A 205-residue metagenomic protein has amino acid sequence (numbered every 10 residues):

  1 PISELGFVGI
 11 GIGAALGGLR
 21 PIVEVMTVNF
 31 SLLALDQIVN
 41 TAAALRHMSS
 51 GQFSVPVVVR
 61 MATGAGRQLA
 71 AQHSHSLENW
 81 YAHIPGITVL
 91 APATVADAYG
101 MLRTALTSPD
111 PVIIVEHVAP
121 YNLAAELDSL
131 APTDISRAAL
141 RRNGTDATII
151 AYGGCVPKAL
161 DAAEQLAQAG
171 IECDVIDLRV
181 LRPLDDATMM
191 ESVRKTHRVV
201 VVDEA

Functional and structural regions predicted by a protein language model:
I2, I176-R182: Short beta->alpha junction loops
S3-V8, I12-I150, C155-K158, C173: Conserved thiamine diphosphate
L16, T107, Q168, R194-K195: Residues at the C-terminal ends
H73-E78, A163, L184-T188: Short, glycine/polar-rich helix-capping loops at beta-to-alpha or helix-loop-helix junctions that flank or form
L140, A167, E191-S192: A glycine- and small/hydrophobic-rich beta-loop-beta segment that serves as a flexible "lid/hinge" or phosphate-binding
I149, L166, D177, V200: Hydrophobic, well-ordered secondary-structure elements that form the walls of internal hydrophobic environments
K158-I176: Short helix-loop-beta junction
R182-A205: Glycine-rich, anion-gripping cofactor-binding loops and their flanking helix/strand elements in enzyme active sites
